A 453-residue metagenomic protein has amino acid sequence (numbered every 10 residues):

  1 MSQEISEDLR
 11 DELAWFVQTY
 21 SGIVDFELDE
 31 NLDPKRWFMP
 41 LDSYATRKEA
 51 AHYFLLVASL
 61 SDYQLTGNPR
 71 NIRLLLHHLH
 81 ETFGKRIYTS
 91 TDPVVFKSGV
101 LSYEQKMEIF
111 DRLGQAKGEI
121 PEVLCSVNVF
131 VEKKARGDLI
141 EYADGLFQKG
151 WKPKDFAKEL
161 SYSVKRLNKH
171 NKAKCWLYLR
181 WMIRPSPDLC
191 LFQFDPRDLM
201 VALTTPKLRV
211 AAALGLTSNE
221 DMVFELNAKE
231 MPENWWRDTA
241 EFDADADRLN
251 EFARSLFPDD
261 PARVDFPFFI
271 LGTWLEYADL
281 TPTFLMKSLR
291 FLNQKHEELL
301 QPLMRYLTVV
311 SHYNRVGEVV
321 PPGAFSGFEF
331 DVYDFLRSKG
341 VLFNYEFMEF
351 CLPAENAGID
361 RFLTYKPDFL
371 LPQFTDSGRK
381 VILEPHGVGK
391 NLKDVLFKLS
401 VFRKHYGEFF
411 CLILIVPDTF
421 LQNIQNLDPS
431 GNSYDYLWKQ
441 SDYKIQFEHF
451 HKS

Functional and structural regions predicted by a protein language model:
M1-S311: HhH-family (HhH-GPD) DNA N-glycosylase catalytic core used in base-excision repair
Q301-D331, F335: Interdomain/boundary linker segments immediately adjacent to catalytic/signaling cores
Y313-A324, R337, L342-S377: Active-site metal-binding core of divalent-cation-utilizing nuclease and nuclease-like domains
V319-V320, K366, L370-F397, T419-L421: Short beta-strand-loop-alpha-helix junction that forms the active-site gateway of nucleic-acid-processing nucleases
F350-F362, G389-K393, T419-N423: Acidic-and-aromatic substrate-binding clefts and catalytic sites of carbohydrate-active enzymes
R379-I382, F409-L414, D435: Hydrophobic beta-strand segments of well-ordered beta-sheets in folded domains
K393-G407: Short, charged, amphipathic alpha-helix that recurs within catalytic cores of restriction-modification and other
I415-S453: Domain-level recognition of nuclease-like catalytic cores that cleave nucleotide substrates
